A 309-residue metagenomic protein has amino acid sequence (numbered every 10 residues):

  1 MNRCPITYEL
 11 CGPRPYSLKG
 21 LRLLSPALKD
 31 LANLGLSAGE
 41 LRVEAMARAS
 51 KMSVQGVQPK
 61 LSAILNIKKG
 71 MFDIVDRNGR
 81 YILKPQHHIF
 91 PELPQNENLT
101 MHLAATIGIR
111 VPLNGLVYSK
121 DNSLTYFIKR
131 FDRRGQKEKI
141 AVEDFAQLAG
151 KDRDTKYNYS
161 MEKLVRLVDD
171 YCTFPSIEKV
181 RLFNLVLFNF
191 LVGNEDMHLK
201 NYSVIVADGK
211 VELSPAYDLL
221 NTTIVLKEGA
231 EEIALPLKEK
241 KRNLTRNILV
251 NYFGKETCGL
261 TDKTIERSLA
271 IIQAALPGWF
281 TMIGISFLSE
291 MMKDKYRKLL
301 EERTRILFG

Functional and structural regions predicted by a protein language model:
M1-L41, A45-A47, K210-V211, T281-G309: Regulatory N- and C-terminal appendages and interdomain linkers associated with kinase/kinase-like NTP transferase
G39-N158: Conserved ATP-binding subdomain of kinase catalytic cores across diverse folds
A63, A104, F145, D196 (+3 more regions): A residue-level signal for conserved active-site and pocket-lining positions in enzyme catalytic cores
I89-A105, S160-I224: Conserved kinase catalytic-core segment
K120, F127-L191, P236, N251 (+2 more regions): ATP-dependent phospho-/nucleotidyl transfer catalytic cores
T125-R130, P215, P277-T281: A short beta-strand motif that forms the metal-chelation/ATP-contact edge of phosphoryl-transfer active sites
D144, L148-L167, V206-K263: Catalytic-core segments of enzymes that bind and process phosphorylated/nucleotide-bearing substrates
K238-E301: Mobile late-domain/C-terminal helix-loop "cap" segments that border catalytic sites or the cytosolic face
